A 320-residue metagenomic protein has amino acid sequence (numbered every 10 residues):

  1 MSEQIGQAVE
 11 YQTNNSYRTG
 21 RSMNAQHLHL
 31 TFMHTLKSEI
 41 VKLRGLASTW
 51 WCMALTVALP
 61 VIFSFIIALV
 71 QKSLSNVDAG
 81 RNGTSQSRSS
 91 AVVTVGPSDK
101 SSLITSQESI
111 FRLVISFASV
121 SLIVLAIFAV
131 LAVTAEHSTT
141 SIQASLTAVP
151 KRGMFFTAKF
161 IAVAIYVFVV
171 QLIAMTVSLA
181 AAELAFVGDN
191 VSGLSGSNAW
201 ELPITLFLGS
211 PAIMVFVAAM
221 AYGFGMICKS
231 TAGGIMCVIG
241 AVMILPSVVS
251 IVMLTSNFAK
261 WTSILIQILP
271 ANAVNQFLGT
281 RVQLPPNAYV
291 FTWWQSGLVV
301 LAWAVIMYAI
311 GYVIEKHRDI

Functional and structural regions predicted by a protein language model:
S2-H29, V57-I127, F156-I227, S247 (+3 more regions): Secretory targeting signals
M33-G45, N287: Cytosolic juxtamembrane amphipathic/interface segments immediately preceding and feeding into a transmembrane helix
I40-T56: Membrane-interface helix starts
A47-W51, S141, M154, G233 (+1 more regions): Residue-level recognition of membrane-helix boundary sites in multi-pass small-molecule transporters
I62-L69, T231-I268: Transmembrane helix segments
A126-G153, F160: Transmembrane helix boundary and interhelical loop/hinge segments in multi-pass membrane proteins
L131, M175, L179, Y222 (+6 more regions): Transmembrane alpha-helix boundary and packing residues in multipass membrane permease domains and related
E315-I320: Short cytosolic juxtamembrane segments of multi-pass membrane proteins
